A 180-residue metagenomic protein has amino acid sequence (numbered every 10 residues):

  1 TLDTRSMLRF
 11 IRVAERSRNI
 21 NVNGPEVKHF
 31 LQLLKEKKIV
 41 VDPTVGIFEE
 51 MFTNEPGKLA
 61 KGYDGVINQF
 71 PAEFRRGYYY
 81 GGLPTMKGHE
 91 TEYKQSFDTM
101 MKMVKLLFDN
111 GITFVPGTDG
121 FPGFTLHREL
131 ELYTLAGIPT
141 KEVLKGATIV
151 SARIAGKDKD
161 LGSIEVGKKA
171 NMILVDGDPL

Functional and structural regions predicted by a protein language model:
L2-A136: Active-site neighborhoods of metal-dependent hydrolases
F124, P139-L144, I154-L180: Acidic, glycine-enriched loop/beta-strand segments at the rims of small-molecule binding/catalytic pockets
V150-S151: Extended, hydrophobic alpha-helical segments in both membrane/secreted and soluble proteins
